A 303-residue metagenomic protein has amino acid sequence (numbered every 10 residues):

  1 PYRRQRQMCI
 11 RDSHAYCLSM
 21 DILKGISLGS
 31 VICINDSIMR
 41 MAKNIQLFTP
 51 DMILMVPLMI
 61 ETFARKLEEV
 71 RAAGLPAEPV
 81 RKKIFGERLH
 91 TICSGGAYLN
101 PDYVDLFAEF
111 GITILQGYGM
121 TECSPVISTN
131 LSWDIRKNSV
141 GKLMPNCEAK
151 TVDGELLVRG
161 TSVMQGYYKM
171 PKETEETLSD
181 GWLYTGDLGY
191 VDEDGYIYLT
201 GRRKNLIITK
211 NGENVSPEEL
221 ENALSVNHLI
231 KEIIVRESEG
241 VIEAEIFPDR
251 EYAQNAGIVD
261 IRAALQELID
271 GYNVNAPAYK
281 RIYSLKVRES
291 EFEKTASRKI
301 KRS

Functional and structural regions predicted by a protein language model:
P1-R6, I10: Single conserved hydrophobic/aromatic residue that forms the stacking wall/gate of nucleotide- or nucleobase-binding
S13, C17-C33, Q46-D51: Conserved short alpha-helical elements in the N-terminal third of ANL/AMP-binding
S30-P50, V215-L220: ATP-dependent adenylate-forming carboxylate-activation enzymes
D51-M55, F63-I135, E148, K231: Gly/Ser/Thr-rich phosphate-binding loop
L143-N146, K150-T151, E155-T209, N214 (+1 more regions): Conserved ATP-binding/catalytic segment of the ANL
V163, Y196-A223, F247, E251-D260 (+1 more regions): Adenylate-forming
L188, V226-R250: C-terminal boundary motif of the adenylate-forming
E232-V235, E239-G240, D270-S303: Conserved C-terminal "lid"/linker of ANL adenylate-forming enzymes
